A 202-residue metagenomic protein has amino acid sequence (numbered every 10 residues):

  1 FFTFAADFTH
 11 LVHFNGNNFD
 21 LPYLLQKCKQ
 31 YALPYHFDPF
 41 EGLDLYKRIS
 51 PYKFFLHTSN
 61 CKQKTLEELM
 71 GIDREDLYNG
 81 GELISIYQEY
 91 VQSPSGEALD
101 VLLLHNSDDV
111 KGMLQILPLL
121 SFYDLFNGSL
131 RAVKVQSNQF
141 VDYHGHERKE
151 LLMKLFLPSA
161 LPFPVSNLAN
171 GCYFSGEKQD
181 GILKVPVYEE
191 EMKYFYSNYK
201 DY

Functional and structural regions predicted by a protein language model:
F1-Y202: DEDD superfamily 3′-5′ metal-dependent exonuclease/proofreading module
